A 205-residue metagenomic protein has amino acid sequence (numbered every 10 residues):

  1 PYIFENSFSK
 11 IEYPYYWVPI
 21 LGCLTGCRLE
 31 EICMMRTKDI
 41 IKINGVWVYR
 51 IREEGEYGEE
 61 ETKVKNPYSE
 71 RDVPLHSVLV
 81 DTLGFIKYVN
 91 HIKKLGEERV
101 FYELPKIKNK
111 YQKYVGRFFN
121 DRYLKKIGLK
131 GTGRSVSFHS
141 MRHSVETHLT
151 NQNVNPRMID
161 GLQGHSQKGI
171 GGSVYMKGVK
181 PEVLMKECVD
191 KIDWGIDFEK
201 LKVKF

Functional and structural regions predicted by a protein language model:
P1-L29, C33, I43, Y68 (+1 more regions): Basic, Lys/Arg- and aromatic-enriched nucleic-acid-binding interface segment
F4, R52, H76, Y102-P105 (+1 more regions): Residue-level detector of conserved, well-ordered beta-strand and adjacent loop positions that form binding/recognition
E5-K10, T25, V73, N90-R99 (+3 more regions): Short, basic (Lys/Arg/His-rich) helix/loop patches that form interaction surfaces in the mid-to-C-terminal regions
Y16-W17, W47-Y49, F85, F138-M141: Tryptophan-centric aromatic hotspots in well-structured domains and transmembrane helices
M34-L83: Conserved tyrosine-mediated DNA breakage-rejoining catalytic core shared by Y-recombinases
Q163-L201, F205: Catalytic-site neighborhood detector that most strongly recognizes the C-terminal catalytic loop/helix of tyrosine
